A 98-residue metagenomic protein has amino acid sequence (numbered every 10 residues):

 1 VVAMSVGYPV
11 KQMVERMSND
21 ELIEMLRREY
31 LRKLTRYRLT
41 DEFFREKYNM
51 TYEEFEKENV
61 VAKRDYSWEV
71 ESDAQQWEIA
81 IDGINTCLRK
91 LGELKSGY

Functional and structural regions predicted by a protein language model:
V1, Q12-R16, R32-Y37, F43-Y48: Short, mixed-charge, low-aromatic patches
V2-R27, A62: Short, charge-rich amphipathic alpha-helices with coiled-coil/heptad character
Q12, Q75-Q76: Residue-identity detector for glutamine
E15, L22-I23, L34, F55-K57: A short linear-motif detector with a strong N-terminal bias
M17, E24, L31, R64-S67 (+2 more regions): Heptad-repeat register of long alpha-helical coiled-coils used for dimerization/oligomerization in large scaffolding
I23, R27-Y37, D41-F44, W77-C87 (+1 more regions): Amphipathic alpha-helical coiled-coil segments
E42-W68: Short E/K-rich amphipathic alpha-helical oligomerization segments
G97-Y98: Charged phosphate-binding loop/patch that engages nucleotide di/tri-phosphates or the phosphate backbone of nucleic
